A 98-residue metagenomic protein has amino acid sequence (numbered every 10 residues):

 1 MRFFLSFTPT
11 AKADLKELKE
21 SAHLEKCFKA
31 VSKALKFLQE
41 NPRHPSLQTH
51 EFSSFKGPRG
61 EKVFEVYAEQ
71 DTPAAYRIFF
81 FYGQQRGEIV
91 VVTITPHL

Functional and structural regions predicted by a protein language model:
M1-F4, K16-H23, F28, F55-L98: Enriched for short, Lys/Arg-rich terminal
D14-E17, F37: Short alpha-helical scaffold segments that flank and stabilize functional sites
E25-F55: Compact soluble domain cores
